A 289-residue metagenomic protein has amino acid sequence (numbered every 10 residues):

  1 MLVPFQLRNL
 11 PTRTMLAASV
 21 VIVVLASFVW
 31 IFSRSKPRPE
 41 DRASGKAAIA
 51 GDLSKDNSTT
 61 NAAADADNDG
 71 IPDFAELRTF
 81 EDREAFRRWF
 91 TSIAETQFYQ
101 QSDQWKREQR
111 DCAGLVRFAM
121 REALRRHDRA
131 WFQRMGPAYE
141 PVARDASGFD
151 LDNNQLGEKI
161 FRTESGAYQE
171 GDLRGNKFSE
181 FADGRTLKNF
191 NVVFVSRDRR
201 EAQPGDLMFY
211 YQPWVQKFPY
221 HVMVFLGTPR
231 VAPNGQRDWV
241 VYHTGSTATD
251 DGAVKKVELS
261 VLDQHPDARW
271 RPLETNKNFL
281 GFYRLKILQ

Functional and structural regions predicted by a protein language model:
L2-F5, I31-F32: Short, aromatic- and cysteine-enriched interfacial helices/patches that mediate contacts at lipid membranes
P4-V21: N-terminal Sec-pathway targeting helices
T14-M15, V23, E40, S44-A47: Short, intrinsically disordered, low-complexity terminal segments
L16-A18, I22-F32: Hydrophobic alpha-helical membrane-insertion segments, chiefly the h-region of N-terminal signal peptides
V29-S44: Signal peptide processing junction and immediate N-terminal pro/mature segment of secreted/exported proteins
G45, I49-F178: N-terminal capping segments
P141-T249: ...with weaker cross-activation on analogous glycine-rich loops/strands in unrelated enzymes
G235-Q289: Low-complexity, Gly/Ser/Thr/Pro-rich intrinsically disordered linker/tail segments
